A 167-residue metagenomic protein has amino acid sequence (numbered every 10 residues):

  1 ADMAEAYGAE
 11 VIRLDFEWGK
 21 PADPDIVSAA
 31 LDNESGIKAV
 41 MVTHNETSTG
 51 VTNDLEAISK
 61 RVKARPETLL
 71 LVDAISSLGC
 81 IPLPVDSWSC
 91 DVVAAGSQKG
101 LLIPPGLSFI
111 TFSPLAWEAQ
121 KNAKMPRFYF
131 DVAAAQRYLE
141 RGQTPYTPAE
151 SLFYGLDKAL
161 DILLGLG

Functional and structural regions predicted by a protein language model:
A1-G36: PLP-dependent aminotransferase-like
M3, I26, A57, R61 (+6 more regions): Alpha-helical scaffold segments in soluble metabolic enzymes
E5, A9, D32-G36, V42 (+6 more regions): Generic secondary-structure signature for well-ordered alpha-helical cores
D15, M41-N45, A74-S76, G96-S97 (+2 more regions): Short, structured patches in soluble enzyme cores that scaffold and shape functional sites
K20-P24, T47-T52, L78-P82, S87 (+2 more regions): Short, well-ordered, mixed-charge alpha-helical segments that flank or form enzyme active sites
A22-G79, V92: Active-site phosphate-binding strand-loop segment of PLP-dependent enzymes
D86-Q98: Conserved active-site segment immediately N-terminal to the catalytic lysine that forms the internal aldimine
Q98-G167: Active-site C-terminal subdomain of aminotransferase-like
